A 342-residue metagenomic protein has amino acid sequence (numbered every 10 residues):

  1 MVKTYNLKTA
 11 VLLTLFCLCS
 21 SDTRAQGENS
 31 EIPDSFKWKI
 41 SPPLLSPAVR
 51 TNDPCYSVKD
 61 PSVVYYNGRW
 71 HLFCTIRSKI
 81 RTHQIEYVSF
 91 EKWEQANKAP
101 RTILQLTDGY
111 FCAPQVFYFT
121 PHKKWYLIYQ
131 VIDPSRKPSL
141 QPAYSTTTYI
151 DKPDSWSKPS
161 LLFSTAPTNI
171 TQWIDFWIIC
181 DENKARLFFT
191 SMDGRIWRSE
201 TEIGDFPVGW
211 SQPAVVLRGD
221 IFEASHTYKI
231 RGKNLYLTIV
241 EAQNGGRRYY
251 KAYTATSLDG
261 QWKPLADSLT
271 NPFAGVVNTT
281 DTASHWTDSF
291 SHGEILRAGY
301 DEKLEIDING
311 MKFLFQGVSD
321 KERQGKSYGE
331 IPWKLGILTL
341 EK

Functional and structural regions predicted by a protein language model:
M1-E28: Bacterial Sec-dependent N-terminal signal peptides
Q26-A113, F117-A224, K229-W286, A298-K342: Beta-rich carbohydrate-recognition and catalytic domains
S289: Conserved glycosyltransferase catalytic-site signature
H292: Active-site pocket scaffolds in enzymes
I295: A glycosyltransferase accessory/donor-loop signature
